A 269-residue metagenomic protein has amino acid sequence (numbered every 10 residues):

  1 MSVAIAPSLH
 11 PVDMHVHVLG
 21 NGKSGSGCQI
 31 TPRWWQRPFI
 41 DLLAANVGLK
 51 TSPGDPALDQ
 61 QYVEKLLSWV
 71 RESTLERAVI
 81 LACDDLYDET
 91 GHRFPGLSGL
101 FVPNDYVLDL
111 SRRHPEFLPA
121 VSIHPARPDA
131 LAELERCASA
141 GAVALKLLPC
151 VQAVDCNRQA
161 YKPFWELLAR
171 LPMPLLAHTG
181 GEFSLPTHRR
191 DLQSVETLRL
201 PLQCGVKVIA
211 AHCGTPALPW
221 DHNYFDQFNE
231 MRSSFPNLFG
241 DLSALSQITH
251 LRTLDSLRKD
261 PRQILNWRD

Functional and structural regions predicted by a protein language model:
M1-D269: Helix-coil boundary/capping segments in enzymes
